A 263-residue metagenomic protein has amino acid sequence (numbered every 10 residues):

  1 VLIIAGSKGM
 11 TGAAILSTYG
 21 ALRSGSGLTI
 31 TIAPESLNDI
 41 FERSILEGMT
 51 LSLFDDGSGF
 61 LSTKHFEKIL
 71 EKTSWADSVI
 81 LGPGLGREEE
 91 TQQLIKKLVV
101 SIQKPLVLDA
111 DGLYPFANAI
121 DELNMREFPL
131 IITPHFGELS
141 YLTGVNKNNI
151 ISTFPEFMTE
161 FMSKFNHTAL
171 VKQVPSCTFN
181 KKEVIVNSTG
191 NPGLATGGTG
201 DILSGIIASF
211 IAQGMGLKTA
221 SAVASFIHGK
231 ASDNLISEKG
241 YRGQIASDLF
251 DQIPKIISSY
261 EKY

Functional and structural regions predicted by a protein language model:
V1-P105, Y114-I131, F136-Y263: Small-residue (G/A/S/T)-rich helix-start motifs and N-terminal tracts that mark the onset
